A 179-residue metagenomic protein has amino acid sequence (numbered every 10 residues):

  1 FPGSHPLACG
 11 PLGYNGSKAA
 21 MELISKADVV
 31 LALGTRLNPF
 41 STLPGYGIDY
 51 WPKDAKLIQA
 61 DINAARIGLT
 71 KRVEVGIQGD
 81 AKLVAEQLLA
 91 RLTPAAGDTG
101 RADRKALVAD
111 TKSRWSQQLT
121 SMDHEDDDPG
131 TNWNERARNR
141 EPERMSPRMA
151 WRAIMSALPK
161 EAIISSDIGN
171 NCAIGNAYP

Functional and structural regions predicted by a protein language model:
F1-V30, R36, A157-P179: Anionic-ligand anchoring segments at beta-strand to alpha-helix junctions in alpha/beta enzyme folds, i.e., glycine
P2-L7, S41-G45, G68-R72, L88-A90 (+1 more regions): Short acidic, glycine/serine/threonine-rich loops at helix termini
G13-R66: Phosphate/diphosphate-binding loops
A20, A27, P39, Y46-Y50 (+6 more regions): A sequence-level detector of short, solvent-exposed, charge-rich linear segments
D54-I168: Phosphate/pyrophosphate-binding active-site segments
